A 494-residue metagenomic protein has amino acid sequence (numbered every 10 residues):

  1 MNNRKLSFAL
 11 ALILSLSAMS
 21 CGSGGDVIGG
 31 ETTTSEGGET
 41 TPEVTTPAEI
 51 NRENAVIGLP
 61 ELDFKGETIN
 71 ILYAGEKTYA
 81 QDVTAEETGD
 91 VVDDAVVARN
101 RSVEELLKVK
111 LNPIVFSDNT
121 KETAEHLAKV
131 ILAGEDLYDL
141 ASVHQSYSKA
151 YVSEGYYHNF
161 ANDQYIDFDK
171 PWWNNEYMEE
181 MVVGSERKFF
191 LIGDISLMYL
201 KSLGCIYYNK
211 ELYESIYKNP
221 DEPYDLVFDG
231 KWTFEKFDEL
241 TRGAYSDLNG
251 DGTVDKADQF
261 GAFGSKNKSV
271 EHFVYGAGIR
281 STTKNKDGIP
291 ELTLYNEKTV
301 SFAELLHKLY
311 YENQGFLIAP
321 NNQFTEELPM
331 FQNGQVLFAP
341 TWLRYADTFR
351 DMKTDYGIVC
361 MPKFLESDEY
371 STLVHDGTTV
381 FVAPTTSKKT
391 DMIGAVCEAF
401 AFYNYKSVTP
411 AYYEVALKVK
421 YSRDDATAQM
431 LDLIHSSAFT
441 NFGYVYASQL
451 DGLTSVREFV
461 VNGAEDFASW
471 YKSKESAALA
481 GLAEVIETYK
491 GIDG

Functional and structural regions predicted by a protein language model:
N2-E154, S407, A464-G494: Conserved N-terminal structural module of periplasmic/extracytoplasmic solute-binding proteins
E49-E67, S117-K121, Q145-L203: Hinge/lid segment of periplasmic solute-binding proteins
V152-G155, N175-Y224, F263-K286, D376-V382: Periplasmic solute-binding protein
I166-W173, V227-D229, D255, I279-T299 (+1 more regions): Short, solvent-exposed loop/beta-turn-alpha elements that line the ligand-binding surface or hinge of extracytoplasmic
D238-G243, H272-G276, R280-N321: Glycine-centered hinge/linker elements that transmit conformational signals in sensory and ligand-binding systems
D247-D258: Acidic, glycine-anchored loop motifs typical of Ca2+
R350-L417: Extracytoplasmic/periplasmic substrate-recognition and gating elements
T385-G394, N404-G494: Conserved C-terminal helix/tail region of periplasmic/extracytoplasmic solute-binding proteins
